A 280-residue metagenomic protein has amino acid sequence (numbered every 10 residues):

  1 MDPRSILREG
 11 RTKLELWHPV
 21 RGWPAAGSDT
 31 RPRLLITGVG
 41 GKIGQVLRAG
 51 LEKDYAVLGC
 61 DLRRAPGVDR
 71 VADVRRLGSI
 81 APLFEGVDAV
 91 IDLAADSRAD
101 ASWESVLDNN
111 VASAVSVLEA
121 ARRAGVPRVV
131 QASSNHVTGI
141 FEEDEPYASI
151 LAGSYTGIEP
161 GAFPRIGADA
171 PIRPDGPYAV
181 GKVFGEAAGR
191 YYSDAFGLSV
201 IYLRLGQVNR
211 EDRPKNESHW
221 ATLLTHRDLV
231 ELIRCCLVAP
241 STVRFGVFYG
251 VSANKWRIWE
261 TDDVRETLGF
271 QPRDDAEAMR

Functional and structural regions predicted by a protein language model:
L34-E52: N-terminal Rossmann NAD(P)H-binding glycine-rich loop of SDR-like oxidoreductase domains
P66, V74-N109: NAD(P)H-binding glycine-rich loop region in Rossmannoid oxidoreductase-like domains and their noncatalytic homologs
S105-S113, V180-V183, L224: Glycine-rich NAD(P)-binding loop of the Rossmann-fold in SDR/ketoreductase-type enzymes
A114-V115, V183-R190, D194, V230-E231: Conserved active-site helix of classical SDR/Rossmann-fold NAD(P)-dependent CH-OH oxidoreductases
S116-I172: Conserved Rossmann-fold NAD(P)-dependent oxidoreductase catalytic core, especially the SDR/UDP-sugar
S133, G176, E186-E211: Conserved beta-loop-beta element that borders a ligand/cofactor-binding pocket
D194, R204-D212, L223-F245, A253: Alpha-helical substrate-binding/gating segment
F245-Q271: Conserved C-terminal active-site "lid" loop/helix of NAD(P)H-dependent oxidoreductases that clamps the redox cofactor
